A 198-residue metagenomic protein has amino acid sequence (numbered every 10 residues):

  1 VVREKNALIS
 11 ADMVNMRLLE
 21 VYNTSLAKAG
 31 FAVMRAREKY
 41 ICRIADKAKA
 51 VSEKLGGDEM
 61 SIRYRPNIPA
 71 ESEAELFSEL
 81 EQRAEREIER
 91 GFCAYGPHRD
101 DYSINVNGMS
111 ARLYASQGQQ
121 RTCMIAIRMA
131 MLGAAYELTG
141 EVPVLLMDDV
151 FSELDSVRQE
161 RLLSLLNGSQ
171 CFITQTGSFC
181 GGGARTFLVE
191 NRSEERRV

Functional and structural regions predicted by a protein language model:
V1-M13, R17: A sensor for short, sequence-defined functional sites
V14-K28, A32-V144, E153, V157 (+3 more regions): Conserved NTPase motor "head" modules and their coupling/switch loops across ABC/AAA+ ATPases, GTPases, and GHKL ATPases
D148-V150: Walker B catalytic acidic pair
Q170-F172, G182-S193: Active-site regions of enzymes building and remodeling cell-envelope glycoconjugates
E195-V198: Conserved small/polar residues in nucleotide/adenosyl-binding loops
